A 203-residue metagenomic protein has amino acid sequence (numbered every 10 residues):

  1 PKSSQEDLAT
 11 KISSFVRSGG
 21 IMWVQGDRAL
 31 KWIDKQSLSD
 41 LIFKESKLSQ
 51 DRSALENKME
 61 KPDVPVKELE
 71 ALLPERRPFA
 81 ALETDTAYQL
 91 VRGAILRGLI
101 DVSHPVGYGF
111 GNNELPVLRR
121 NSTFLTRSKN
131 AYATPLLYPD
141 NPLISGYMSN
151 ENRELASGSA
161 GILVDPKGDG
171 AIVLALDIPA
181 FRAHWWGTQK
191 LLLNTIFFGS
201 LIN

Functional and structural regions predicted by a protein language model:
P1-L41, K47-D51, L55, R182: Helical hinge/lid and interdomain linker segments adjacent to catalytic or ligand-binding clefts that mediate domain
K2, M22, D85, R92-L96 (+1 more regions): Hydrophobic alpha-helical scaffolding
S3-D7, G98, A156: Residue-level recognition of alpha-helix initiation/capping sites
K11-M22, P62-L69, L155-D165: Hydrophobic transmembrane alpha-helix bundles
G19-W23, I95, T134, G170-V173: Beta-sheet entry/capping signal
G26, L99, L176: Residues at the C-termini of beta-strands that transition into short coil/loop
Q36-I144: An acidic, glycine-rich "communication" segment
S103-P105, G109-P116, R120, R127-A131 (+1 more regions): Extracellular ligand-binding/catalytic regions of CAZymes and related secreted enzymes and adhesion modules
